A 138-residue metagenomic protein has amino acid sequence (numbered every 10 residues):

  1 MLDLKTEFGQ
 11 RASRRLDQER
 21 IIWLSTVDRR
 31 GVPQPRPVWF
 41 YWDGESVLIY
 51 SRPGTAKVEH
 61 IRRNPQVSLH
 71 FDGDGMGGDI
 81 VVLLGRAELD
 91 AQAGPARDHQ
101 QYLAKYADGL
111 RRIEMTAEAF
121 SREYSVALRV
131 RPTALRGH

Functional and structural regions predicted by a protein language model:
M1-E7, D79-H138: Charged, gly/pro-rich active-site loop segments
M1-L2, G54-D72, G109-I113: Short, solvent-exposed cationic patches
M1-W23: Short, basic/aromatic recognition patches
A12, G54-H60, P95-Y102: Amphipathic alpha-helical interface surfaces
L16-D17, R62-R63, S121: Alpha-helix boundary recognition
E19-P53, E59, V67-F71, I80-L83: Short beta-strand segments
R20-I21, Q66, R111, L135: Generic structural signal for secondary-structure transition and capping sites
D74-M76: AMP-binding (ANL) adenylation modules
